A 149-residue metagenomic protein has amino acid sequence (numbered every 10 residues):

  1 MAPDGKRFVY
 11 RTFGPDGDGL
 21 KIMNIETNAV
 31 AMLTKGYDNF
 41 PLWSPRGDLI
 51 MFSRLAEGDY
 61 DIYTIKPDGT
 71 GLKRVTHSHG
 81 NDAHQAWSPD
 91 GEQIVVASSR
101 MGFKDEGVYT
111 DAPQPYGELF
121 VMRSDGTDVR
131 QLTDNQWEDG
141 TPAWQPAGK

Functional and structural regions predicted by a protein language model:
P3-D4, P45-R46, P89-D90, P146: Residue-level detector of Asp-centered blade-edge/turn motifs that repeat once per structural unit in beta-propeller
G5-F8, G47-M51, V75, I94-V95 (+1 more regions): Hydrophobic beta-strand positions that form the internal "hydrophobic ladder" of WD40/Gbeta-like beta-propeller blades
R11-L20, T34-K35, S53-Y63, P67 (+3 more regions): A flexible loop/linker signature enriched in serine peptidases of the S9 family
N24-N28, K66-T70, R123-T127: Short loop/turn segments that connect beta-strands within beta-propeller blades
A31, L72-K73, V129-R130: A structural motif specific to WD40 beta-propellers
F40-L42, H84-A86, T141: Conserved beta-strand position repeated once per blade in WD40 beta-propeller domains
Q114-P115, G126-K149: Blade-level signature of beta-propeller repeat domains, shared across WD40, Kelch, NHL, RCC1 and BNR/Asp-box propellers
